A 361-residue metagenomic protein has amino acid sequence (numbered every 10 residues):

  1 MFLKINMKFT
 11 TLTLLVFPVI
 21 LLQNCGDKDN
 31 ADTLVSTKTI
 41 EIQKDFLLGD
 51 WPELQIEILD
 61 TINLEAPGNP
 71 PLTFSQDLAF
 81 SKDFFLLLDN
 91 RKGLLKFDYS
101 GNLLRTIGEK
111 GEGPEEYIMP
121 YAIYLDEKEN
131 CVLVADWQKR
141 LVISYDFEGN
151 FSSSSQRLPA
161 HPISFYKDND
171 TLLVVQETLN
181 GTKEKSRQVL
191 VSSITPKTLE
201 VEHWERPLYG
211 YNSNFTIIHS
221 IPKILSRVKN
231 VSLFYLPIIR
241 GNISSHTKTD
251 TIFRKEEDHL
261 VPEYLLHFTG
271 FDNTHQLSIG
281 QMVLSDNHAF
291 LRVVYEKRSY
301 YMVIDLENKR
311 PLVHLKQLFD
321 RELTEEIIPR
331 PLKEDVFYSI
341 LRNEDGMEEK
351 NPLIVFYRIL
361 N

Functional and structural regions predicted by a protein language model:
D29-L64: Blade/loop signatures of beta-propeller domains
D60-K92: Beta-strand-rich domains and repeat architectures in extracellular enzymes and scaffolds, especially beta-propellers
E65-P70, N102-E129, D136-W137: Blade-loop segments of beta-propeller domains
A66-G68, G108-E115, Q156-I163, P207-N212 (+2 more regions): Short coil/turn segments at the loop-to-beta-strand junctions that recur within blades of beta-propeller repeat folds
T73-D77, I118-I123, A160-K167, S213-I224 (+2 more regions): Repeated scaffold domains used in trafficking and secretory/extracellular systems, primarily beta-propellers
F84-D89, N130-D136, D170-K183, N230-H246 (+2 more regions): Short beta-strand elements that form the blades of beta-propeller/WD-repeat-like and other beta-sheet-rich scaffold
A135-Q188, H203-N212: Asp-box/WD-like beta-propeller blade repeats and closely related beta-sheet repeat scaffolds
P262-V283, E307-E334: Conserved blade-ending motifs and adjacent loop-strand segments that build the rim/top face of beta-propeller domains
